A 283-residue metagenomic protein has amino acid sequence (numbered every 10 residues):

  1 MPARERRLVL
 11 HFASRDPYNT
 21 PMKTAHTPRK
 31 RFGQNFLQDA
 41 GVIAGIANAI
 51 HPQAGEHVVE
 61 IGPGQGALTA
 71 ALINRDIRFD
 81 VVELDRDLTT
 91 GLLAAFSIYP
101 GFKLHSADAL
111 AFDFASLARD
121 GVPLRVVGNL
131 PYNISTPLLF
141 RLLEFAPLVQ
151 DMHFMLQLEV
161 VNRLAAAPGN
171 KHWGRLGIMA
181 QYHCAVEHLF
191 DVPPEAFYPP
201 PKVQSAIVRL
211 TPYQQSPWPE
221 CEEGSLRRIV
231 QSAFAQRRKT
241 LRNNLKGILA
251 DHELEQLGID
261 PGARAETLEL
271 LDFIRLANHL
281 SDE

Functional and structural regions predicted by a protein language model:
R4-R7, R15: Basic polycationic patches enriched in arginine
H11-S232, R275-N278: Catalytic cores of RNA-modifying enzymes
P212, V230-E283: C-terminal lobe and adjacent flexible extensions of AdoMet/dcAdoMet transferase-like proteins
